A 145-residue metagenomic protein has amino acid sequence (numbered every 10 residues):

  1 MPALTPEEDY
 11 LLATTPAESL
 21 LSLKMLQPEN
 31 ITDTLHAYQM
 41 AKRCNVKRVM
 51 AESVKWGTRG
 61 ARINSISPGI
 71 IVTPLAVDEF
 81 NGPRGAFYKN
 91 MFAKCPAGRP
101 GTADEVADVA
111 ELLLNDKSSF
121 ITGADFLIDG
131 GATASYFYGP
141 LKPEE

Functional and structural regions predicted by a protein language model:
M1-R59, P68-V72: Catalytic loop of short-chain dehydrogenase/reductase
T5-S19, L23, I71-K94, S135-E145: A glycine/serine/threonine-rich, flexible loop-to-helix segment that serves as the NAD(P) cofactor-binding "lid"
R48-M50, A107-A110, L114: Short-chain dehydrogenase/reductase
T58-G60, D116-K117: Short coil/turn segments at alpha/beta junctions that flank glycine-rich nucleotide-binding fingerprints
R62, I121-G123: Short, small/polar-rich loop/turn modules that mediate ligand/substrate recognition or access, typified
S65, I70, D125-L127: Conserved beta-strand scaffold in the Rossmann-like NAD(H)/NADP(H)-binding core of dehydrogenases/reductases
C95-V106, K117: A conserved structural motif in NAD(P)-dependent oxidoreductases
